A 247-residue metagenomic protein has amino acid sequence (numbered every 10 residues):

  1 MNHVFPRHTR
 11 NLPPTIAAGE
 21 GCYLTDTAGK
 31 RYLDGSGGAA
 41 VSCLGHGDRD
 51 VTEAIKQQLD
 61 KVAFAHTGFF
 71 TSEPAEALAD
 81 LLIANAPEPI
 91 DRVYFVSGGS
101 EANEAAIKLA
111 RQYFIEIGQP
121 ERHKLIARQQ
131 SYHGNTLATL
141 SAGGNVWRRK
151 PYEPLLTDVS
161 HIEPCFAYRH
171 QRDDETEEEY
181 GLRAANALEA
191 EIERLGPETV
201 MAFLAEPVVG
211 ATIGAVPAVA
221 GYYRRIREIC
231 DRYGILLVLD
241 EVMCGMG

Functional and structural regions predicted by a protein language model:
M1-Y23, G37, F70, A75 (+1 more regions): Active-site-adjacent loop/helix segments that line or gate small-molecule/cofactor pockets in enzymes
D26-T27: Short, acidic, Ser/Thr-enriched surface-loop or helix-capping motifs
K30, A202, L236-L237: Hydrophobic "anchor" residues on beta-strands that sit immediately upstream of conserved functional sites
R31-P120, I126, G134: Glycine-rich loop-to-alpha-helix module at the N-terminal edge of alpha/beta enzyme cores
G38-A39, K61-V62, F166-R169, P207-A211: A short, flexible beta-alpha/helix-coil linker loop
A106, L204, V238-L239: Generic enzyme active-site microenvironment
Q129-V208, P217: PLP-dependent aminotransferase-class I/II
A215-M246: Catalytic PLP-binding core of fold-type I/II PLP enzymes
